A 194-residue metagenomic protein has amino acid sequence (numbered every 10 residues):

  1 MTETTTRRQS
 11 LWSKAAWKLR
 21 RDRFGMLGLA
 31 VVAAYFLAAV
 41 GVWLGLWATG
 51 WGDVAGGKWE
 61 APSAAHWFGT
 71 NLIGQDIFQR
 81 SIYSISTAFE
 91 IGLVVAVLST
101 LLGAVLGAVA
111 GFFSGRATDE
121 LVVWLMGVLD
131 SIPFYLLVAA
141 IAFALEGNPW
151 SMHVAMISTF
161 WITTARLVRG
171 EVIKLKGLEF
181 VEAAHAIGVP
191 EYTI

Functional and structural regions predicted by a protein language model:
M1-A104, A108-V109, F113, A117-L121 (+2 more regions): Gly/Trp-centered helix-boundary motif
Q9-S13, S151, G177-L178: Conserved ABC nucleotide-binding domain
L27-V31, I91-V95, V138, S151-A155 (+2 more regions): Hydrophobic core positions of alpha-helical segments in small-molecule transporters and transporter systems
W67, N71, I77, L102 (+2 more regions): Generic hydrophobic transmembrane alpha-helix motif, especially the helices
Y83, T87, M156, G170 (+1 more regions): Conserved adenine-binding aromatic site and its adjacent loop/helix in ATP-hydrolyzing domains
G107, V138, A155, V181-E182: Interfacial helix-capping/hinge residues at the ends of transmembrane alpha-helices
L167-I194: Short cytoplasmic-facing helical segments at TM-TM junctions of multi-pass membrane proteins
